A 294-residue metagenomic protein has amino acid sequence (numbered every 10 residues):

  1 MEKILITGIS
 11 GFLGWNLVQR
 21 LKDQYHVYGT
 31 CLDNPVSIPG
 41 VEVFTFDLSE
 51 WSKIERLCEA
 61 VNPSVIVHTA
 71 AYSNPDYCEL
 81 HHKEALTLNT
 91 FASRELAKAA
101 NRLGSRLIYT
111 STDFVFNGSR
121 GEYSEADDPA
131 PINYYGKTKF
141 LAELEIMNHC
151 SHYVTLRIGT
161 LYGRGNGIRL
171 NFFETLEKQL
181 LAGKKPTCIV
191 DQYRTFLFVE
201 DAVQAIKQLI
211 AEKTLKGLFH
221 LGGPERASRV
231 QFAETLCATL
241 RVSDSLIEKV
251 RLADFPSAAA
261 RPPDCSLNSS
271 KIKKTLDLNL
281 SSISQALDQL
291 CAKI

Functional and structural regions predicted by a protein language model:
M1-Q24: N-terminal Rossmann NAD(P)H-binding glycine-rich loop of SDR-like oxidoreductase domains
T7, T30, I66-A70, L107-T112 (+2 more regions): SDR active-site strand-loop-helix element
T45-L88: NAD(P)H-binding glycine-rich loop region in Rossmannoid oxidoreductase-like domains and their noncatalytic homologs
I66, L80-I108: NAD(P)-cofactor binding segment of oxidoreductase domains
T87, F91-E95, R102, V115-L156 (+1 more regions): Catalytic helix-loop patch of NAD(P)-dependent Rossmann-fold dehydrogenases
L144-R194, D201: NAD(P)-dependent short-chain dehydrogenase/reductase
Q192, E212-P256: Mid/C-terminal beta-alpha module of Rossmann-like enzyme folds, strongest in SDR-family dehydrogenases/epimerases
L218, S228-E234, R251-L290, I294: Conserved C-terminal active-site "lid" loop/helix of NAD(P)H-dependent oxidoreductases that clamps the redox cofactor
